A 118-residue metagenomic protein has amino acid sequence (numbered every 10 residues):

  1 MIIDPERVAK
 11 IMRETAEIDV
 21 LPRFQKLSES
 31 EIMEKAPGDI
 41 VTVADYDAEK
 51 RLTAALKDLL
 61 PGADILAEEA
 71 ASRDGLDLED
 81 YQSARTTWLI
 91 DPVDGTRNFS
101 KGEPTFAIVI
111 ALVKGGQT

Functional and structural regions predicted by a protein language model:
M1-I90: N-terminal subdomain of lithium-sensitive/metallo-dependent phosphomonoesterases centered on the IMPase/IPPase/PAP
D80-T118: DPxDG-like acidic metal-binding loop motif
